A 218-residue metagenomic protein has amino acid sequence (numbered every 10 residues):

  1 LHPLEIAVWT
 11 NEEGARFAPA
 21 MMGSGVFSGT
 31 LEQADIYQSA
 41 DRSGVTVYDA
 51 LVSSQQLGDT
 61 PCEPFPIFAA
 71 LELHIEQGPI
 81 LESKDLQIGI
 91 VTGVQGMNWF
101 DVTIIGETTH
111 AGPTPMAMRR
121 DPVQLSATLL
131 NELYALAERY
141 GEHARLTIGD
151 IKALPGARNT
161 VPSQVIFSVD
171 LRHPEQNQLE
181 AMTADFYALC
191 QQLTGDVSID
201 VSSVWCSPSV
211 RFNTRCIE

Functional and structural regions predicted by a protein language model:
L1, I6, S126: Short strand-loop-helix active-site module centered on a catalytic nucleophile
N11-E12, R16-A18, M22-N177: Midchain, well-structured core segments that form catalytic/ion-binding scaffolds
A137, C190-T194: Conserved hydrophobic residues forming the short capping helix/wall of the S-adenosyl-L-methionine
A181-C190: Short amphipathic alpha-helices in soluble, non-transmembrane regions that often serve as interface/regulatory elements
L193-S203: Conserved short beta-strand edge segments in small beta-sheet-based binding/regulatory domains
S202-E218: An extended, acidic, His-containing surface patch that forms the Zn2+-binding/catalytic region of metallohydrolases
